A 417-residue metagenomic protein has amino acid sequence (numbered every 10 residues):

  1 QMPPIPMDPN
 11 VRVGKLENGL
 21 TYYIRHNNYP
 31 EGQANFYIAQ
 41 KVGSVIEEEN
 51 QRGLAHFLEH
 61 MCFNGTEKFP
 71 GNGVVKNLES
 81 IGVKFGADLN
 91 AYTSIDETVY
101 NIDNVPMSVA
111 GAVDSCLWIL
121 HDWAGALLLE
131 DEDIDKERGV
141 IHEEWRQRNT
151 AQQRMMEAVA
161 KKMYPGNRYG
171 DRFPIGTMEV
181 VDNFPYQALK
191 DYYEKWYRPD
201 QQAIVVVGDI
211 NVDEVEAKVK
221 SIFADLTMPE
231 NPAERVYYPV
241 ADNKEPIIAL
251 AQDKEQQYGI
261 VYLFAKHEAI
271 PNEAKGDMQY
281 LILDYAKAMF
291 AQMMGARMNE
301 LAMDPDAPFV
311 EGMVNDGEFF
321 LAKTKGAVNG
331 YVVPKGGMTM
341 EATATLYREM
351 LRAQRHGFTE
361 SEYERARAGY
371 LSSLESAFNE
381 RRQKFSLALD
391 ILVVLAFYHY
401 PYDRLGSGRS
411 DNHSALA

Functional and structural regions predicted by a protein language model:
M2-Y37: Mature N-terminal segment immediately following signal peptide/propeptide cleavage in secreted/periplasmic
V11-V13, T21-N27, K190-K195, E245-D253: Short, surface-exposed beta-strand/loop micro-motifs that present aromatic residues
T21-Y22, Q201-A203, I260, A327-N329: Beta-sheet entry/capping signal
P30-G32, Q40-M155, F173, N183 (+4 more regions): Active-site-adjacent, His/Asp/Glu-enriched structural segments that form or flank metal-binding and acid/base networks
N64-T66, A91-D96, A112-I119, W123 (+8 more regions): Scaffold signal of the M16-like zinc-metallopeptidase fold and its non-catalytic homologs
A203-G259, A368, S372-F378: An aromatic/glycine/proline-enriched structural segment found at the starts of mature extracellular/organellar domains
D213, I282-L283, K287, V328-V333 (+4 more regions): Extended non-catalytic domains of envelope/secretory-pathway proteins
V261, E268, Y280-E360: Structured mid-domain segments that build the active-site/substrate or prosthetic-cofactor binding neighborhood
